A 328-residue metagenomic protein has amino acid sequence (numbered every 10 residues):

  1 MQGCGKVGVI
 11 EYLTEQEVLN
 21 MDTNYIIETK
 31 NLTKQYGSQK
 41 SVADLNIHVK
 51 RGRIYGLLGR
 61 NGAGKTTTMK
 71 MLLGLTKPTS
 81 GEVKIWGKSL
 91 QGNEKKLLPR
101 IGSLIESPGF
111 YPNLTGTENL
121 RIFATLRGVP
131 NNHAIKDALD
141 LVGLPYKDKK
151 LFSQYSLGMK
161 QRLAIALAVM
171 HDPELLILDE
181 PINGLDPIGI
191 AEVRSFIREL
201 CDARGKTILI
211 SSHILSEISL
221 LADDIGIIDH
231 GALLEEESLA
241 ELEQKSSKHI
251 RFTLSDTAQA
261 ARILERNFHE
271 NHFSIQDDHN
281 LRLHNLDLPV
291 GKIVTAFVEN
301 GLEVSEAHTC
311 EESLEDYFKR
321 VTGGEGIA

Functional and structural regions predicted by a protein language model:
Q2-T33, G324-A328: ABC-family P-loop ATPase nucleotide-binding domain
G3-C4, E17, K40, S195 (+1 more regions): Positively charged, low-complexity intrinsically disordered regions
D22, T115, G158, E243-K245 (+1 more regions): Short coil/turn motifs at beta-sheet boundaries
N24-T29, K34-I210, L215-D229, L233-E235: ABC transporter nucleotide-binding domains
T33, T117, L141, L215 (+4 more regions): Alpha-helix N-cap/helix-start and coil->helix boundary motif
T125-G128, G323-I327: Non-catalytic alpha-helical coupling and interface elements of nucleotide-dependent molecular machines and regulators
S195-H284: ABC transporter nucleotide-binding domain
K248-V321, A328: Short, charged/small-residue-rich alpha-helical element at the C-terminal edge of ABC transporter nucleotide-binding
